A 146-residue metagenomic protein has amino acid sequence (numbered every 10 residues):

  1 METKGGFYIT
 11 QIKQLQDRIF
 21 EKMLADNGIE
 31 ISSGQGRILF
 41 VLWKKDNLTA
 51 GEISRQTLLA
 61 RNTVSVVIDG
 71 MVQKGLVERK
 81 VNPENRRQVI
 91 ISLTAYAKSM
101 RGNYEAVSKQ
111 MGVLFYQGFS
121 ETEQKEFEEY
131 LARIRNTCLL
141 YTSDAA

Functional and structural regions predicted by a protein language model:
M1-N27: N-terminal leader segment of winged-helix/HTH proteins
G6-F7, E30-F40: Short alpha-helical elements of helix-turn-helix
K13, F40-K44: Short, locally clustered residues in the helix-turn-helix/winged-helix DNA-binding domain
I19, R37-F40, S99: Pre-recognition alpha-helix immediately N-terminal to the DNA-recognition helix within helix-turn-helix or winged-helix
K45-T49: Short capping segments at the starts of secondary-structure elements
A50-G51, N62: Residues within helix-turn-helix
D69-E129: Charged, amphipathic alpha-helical coiled-coil/dimerization segments
Y141-A146: Conserved small/polar residues in nucleotide/adenosyl-binding loops
